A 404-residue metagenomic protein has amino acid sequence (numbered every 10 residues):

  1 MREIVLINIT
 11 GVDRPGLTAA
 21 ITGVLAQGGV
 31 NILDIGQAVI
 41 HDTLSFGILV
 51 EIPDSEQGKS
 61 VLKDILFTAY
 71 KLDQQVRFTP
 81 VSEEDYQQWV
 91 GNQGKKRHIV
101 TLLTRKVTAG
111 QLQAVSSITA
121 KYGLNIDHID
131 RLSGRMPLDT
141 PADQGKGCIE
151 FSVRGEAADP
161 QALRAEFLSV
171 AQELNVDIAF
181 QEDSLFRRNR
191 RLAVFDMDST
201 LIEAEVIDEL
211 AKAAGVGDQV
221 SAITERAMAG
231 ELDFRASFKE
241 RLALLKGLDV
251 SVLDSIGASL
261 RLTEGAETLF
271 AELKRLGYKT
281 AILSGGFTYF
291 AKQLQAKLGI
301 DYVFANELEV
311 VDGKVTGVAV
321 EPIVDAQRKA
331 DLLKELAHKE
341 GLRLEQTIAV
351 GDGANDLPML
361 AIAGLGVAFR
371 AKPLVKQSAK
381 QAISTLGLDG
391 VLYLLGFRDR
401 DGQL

Functional and structural regions predicted by a protein language model:
M1-R190: A conserved regulatory-domain signal marking ACT and ACT-like small-molecule sensing domains and adjacent regulatory
V12, G16, T43, E56 (+10 more regions): Conserved active-site and cofactor/substrate-binding residues in soluble primary-metabolism enzymes
L17, Q111-Q113, L201-A204, D356-M359: Short glycine/serine/threonine-rich phosphate/pyrophosphate-binding segments that cradle anionic phosphate groups
D85-K95, F180-R191, T224-V250, K314: Long, charged amphipathic helices and adjacent flexible linkers at domain junctions
L102-L103, V194-D196, L283, V350: Short hydrophobic segments within beta-strands
L185-R235: Active-site neighborhood of HAD-like aspartate-dependent phosphohydrolases
G247-L404: C-terminal cap/substrate-recognition subdomain and adjoining C-terminal extension of metal-dependent phosphatase-like
